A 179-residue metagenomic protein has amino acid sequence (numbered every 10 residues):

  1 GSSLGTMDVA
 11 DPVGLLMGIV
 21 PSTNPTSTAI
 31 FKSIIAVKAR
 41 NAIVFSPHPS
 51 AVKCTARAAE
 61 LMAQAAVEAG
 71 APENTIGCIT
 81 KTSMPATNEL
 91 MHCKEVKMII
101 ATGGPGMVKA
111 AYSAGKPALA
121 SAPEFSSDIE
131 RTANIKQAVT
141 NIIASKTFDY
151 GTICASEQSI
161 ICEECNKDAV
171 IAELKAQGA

Functional and structural regions predicted by a protein language model:
G1-D8, I76-K97: A structured beta-alpha segment of the ubiquitous adenosine-cofactor-binding alpha/beta core
S2-A65, A69, A114-S126: Conserved small-residue-rich beta-alpha loop and adjacent elements that most often cradle the phosphate/pyrophosphate
G14, K97, Q158: Conserved acidic residues
F31, P105-A179: ALDH superfamily catalytic-core signature
I35-A36, L90, A110: Hydrophobic/aromatic ligand-binding patch that stacks against planar heteroaromatic rings of cofactors or nucleotides
A101: Phosphate/diphosphate-binding loops
